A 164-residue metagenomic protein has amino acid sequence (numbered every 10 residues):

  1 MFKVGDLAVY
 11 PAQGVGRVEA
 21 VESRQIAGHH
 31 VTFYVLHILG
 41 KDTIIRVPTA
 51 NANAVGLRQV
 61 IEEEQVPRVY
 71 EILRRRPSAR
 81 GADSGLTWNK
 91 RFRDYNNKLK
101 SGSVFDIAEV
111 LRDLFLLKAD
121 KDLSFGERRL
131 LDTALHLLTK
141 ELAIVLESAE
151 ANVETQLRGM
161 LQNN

Functional and structural regions predicted by a protein language model:
M1-L57: A positional/architectural concept
A50-N164: Charge/polar-rich, low-complexity and marginally structured segments
